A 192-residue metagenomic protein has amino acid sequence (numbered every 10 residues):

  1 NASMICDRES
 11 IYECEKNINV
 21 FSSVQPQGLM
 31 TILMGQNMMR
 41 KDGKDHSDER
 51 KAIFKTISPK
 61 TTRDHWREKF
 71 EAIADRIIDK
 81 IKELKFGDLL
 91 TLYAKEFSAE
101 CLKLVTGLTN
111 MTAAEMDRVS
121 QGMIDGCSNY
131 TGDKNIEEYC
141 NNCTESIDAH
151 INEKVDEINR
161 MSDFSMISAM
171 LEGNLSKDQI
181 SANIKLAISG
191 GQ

Functional and structural regions predicted by a protein language model:
N1-L90, A99-D117, Q121-Y130, E138-N141: Active-site substrate-recognition loop segments, prototypically the cytochrome P450 B′-helix/B-C loop
E68, A72, A149, A182: Short, contiguous clusters of charged residues that form electrostatic/catalytic patches at enzyme active sites, used
L84, M161, G190: Residue-level signal for short amphipathic helical patches enriched in basic/charged and nearby hydrophobic residues
K95, A99, I147-D148, S168-Q192: Central I-helix of cytochrome P450 enzymes
R118-K177: Cytochrome P450 catalytic core segment centered on helix I
